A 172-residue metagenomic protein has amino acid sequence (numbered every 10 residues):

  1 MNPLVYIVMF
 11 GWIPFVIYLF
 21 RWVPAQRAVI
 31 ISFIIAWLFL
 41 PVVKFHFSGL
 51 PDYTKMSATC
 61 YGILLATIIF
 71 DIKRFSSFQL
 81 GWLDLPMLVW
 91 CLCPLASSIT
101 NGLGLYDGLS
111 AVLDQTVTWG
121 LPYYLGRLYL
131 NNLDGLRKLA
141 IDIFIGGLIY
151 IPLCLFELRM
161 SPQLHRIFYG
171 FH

Functional and structural regions predicted by a protein language model:
M1-M9, S48-I63: Membrane-interface anchor segments at the N-terminal boundary of transmembrane helices in multi-pass membrane enzymes
M1-P3, P14-Q26, V42-D52, K73-R74: Short, hydrophobic transmembrane alpha-helix segments
F10-I13, T59, Q115-Y123, L139: Alpha-helical transmembrane segments of multi-pass membrane proteins
F10-V23, T59-D71: Hydrophobic, aromatic-rich transmembrane alpha-helices and their immediate juxtamembrane boundary segments
W12-V16, L65, L121-G126, L148: Transmembrane alpha-helical segments
V29-F33, Q79-W90, D114, G126-F156: Interfacial loop-to-transmembrane-helix boundary motif in multi-pass membrane proteins
V29-F47, M56-G120: N-terminal hydrophobic segments of proteins, predominantly signal-anchor/transmembrane helices of inner/organellar
I99-L105, I151-H172: Membrane-interfacial helix-loop-helix modules of multi-pass inner-membrane proteins that assemble, modify, or transport
